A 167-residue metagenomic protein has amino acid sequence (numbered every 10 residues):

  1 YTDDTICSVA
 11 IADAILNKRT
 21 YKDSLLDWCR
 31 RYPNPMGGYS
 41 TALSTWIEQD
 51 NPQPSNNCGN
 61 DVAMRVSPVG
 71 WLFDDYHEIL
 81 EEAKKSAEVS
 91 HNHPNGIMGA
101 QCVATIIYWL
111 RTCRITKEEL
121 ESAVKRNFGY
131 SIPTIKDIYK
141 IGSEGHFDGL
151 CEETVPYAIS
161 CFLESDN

Functional and structural regions predicted by a protein language model:
Y1-N167: Structured, active/binding-site neighborhoods that engage oxygen-rich ligands
